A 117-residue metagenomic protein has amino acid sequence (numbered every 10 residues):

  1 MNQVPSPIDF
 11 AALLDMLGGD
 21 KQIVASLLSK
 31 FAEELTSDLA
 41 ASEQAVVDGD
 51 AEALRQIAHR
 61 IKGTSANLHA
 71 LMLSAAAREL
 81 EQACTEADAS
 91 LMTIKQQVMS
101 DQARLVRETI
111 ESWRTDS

Functional and structural regions predicted by a protein language model:
M1-S117: Two-component system phosphorelay core
